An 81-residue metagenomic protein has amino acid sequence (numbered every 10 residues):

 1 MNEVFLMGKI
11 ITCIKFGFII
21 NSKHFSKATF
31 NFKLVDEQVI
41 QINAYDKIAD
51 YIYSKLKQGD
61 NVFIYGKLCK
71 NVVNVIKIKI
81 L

Functional and structural regions predicted by a protein language model:
M1-L81: Single-stranded nucleic acid-binding surfaces, predominantly the OB-fold ssDNA-binding core
